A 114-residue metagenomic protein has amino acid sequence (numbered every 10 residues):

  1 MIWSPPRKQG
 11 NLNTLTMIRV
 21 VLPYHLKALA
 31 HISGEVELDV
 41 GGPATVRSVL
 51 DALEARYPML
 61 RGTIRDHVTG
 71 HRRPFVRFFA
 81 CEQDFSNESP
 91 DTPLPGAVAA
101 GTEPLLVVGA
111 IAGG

Functional and structural regions predicted by a protein language model:
I2-W3, K8-G113: Ubiquitin-like/PB1-type beta-grasp interaction modules and other compact soluble beta-rich domains
